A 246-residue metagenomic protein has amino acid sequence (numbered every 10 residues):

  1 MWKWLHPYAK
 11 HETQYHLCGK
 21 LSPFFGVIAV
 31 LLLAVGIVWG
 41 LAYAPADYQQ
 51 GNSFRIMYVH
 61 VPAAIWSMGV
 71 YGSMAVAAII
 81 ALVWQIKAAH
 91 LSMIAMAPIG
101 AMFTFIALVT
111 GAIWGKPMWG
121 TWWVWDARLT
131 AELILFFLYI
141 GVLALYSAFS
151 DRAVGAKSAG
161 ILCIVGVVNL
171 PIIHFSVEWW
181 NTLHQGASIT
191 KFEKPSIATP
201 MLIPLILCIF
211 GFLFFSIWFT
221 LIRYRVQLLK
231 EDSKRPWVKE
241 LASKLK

Functional and structural regions predicted by a protein language model:
M1-K246: Polytopic transmembrane helical bundles with strong interfacial aromatic enrichment
